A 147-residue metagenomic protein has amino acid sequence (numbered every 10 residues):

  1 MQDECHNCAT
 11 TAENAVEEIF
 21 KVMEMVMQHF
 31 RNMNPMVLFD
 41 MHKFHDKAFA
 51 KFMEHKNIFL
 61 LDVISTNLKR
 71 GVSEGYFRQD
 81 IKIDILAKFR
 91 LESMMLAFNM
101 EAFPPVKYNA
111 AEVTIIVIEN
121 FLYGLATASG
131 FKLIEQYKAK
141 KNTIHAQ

Functional and structural regions predicted by a protein language model:
M1, V22, V26, K56-L60 (+2 more regions): Hydrophobic/aromatic residues within well-ordered alpha-helical segments
D3-M36, A87, T114: Hydrophobic alpha-helical connector segments
C5-C8, V37-M41, E101-P104: Secondary-structure edge/capping motif, primarily at the C-terminal ends of alpha-helices and the immediately following
V16-E17, H55-K56, S73-F89, K107-I116: All-alpha amphipathic helical-bundle segments outside canonical DNA-binding/catalytic cores that form hydrophobic
F20, S65-L68, I83-L91, M95: Short, well-structured alpha-helical segments
H29-N34, N67, G71, S93 (+2 more regions): A short secondary-structure junction motif
R31-S65, V72-Y76, D80-I85: Short secondary-structure transition hinges
T66-R70, E74, P104-Q147: C-terminal peripheral helix-coil segments that are non-catalytic and often amphipathic
